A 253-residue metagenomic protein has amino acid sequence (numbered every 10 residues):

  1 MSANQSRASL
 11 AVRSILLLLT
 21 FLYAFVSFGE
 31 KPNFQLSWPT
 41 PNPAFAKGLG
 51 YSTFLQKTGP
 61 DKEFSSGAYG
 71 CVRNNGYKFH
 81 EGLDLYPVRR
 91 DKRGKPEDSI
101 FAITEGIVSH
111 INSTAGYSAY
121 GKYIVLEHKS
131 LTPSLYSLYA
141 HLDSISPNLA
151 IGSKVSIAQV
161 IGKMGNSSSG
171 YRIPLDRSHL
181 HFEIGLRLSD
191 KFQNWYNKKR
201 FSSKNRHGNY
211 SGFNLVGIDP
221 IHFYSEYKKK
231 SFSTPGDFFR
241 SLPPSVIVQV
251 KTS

Functional and structural regions predicted by a protein language model:
M1-A11: N-terminal secretory signal peptides that target proteins for export/translocation
V12-L18: Sec-dependent signal peptide recognition, specifically the positively charged N-region followed immediately by
G29-K122, R206-S253: Surface-exposed, glycine-biased beta-strand/turn segments
Y86-R90, S137-S146, N166-Y171, F201-H207: Short helix/strand-bridging catalytic loops that position acidic/His residues to coordinate divalent metals and engage
K95-E97, I103-S146, L175, H179: Zn2+-dependent peptidoglycan hydrolase active-site motif and core
I103, L149, K154-V155: Short, well-ordered loop/turn sites that connect or cap secondary structure elements
S118-L126, S153-S231: Conserved, short, structured surface segments that act as functional micro-motifs
